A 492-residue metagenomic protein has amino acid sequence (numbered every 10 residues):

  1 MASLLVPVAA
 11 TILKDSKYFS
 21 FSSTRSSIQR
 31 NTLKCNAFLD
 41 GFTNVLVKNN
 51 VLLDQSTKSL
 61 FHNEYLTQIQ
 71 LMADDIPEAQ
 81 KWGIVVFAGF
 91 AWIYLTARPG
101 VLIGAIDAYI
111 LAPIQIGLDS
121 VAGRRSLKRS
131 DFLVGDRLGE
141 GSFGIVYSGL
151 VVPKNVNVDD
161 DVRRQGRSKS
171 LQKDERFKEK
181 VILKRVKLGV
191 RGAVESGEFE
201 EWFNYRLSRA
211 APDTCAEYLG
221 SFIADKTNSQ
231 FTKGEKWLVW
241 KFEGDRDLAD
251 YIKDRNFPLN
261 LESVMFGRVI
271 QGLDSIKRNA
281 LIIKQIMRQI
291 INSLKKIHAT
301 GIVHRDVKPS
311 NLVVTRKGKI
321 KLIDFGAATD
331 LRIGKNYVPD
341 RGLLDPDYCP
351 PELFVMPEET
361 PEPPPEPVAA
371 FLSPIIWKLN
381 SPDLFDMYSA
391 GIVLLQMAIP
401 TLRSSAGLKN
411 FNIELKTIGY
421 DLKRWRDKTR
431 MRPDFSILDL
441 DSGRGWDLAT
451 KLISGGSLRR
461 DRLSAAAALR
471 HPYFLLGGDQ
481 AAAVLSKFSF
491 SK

Functional and structural regions predicted by a protein language model:
K81-R129, L133-D136: Juxta-kinase regulatory segment immediately upstream of eukaryotic protein kinase catalytic domains
I145, G149-R206: ATP-binding glycine-rich loop module of kinase domains
E217-K236: Short beta-strand micro-motifs within the conserved protein kinase catalytic domain, predominantly in the N-lobe
F231-D247: Conserved short submotifs of the Hanks-type protein kinase catalytic core that shape the nucleotide-binding pocket
I286-M287: Activation segment signature within eukaryotic-like protein kinase domains
S310-P363: Activation segment/activation loop of eukaryotic-type protein kinase catalytic domains
F354-D439: Conserved C-lobe activation region of Hanks-type protein kinase-like domains
R460-K492: Regulatory extensions flanking the kinase catalytic core
